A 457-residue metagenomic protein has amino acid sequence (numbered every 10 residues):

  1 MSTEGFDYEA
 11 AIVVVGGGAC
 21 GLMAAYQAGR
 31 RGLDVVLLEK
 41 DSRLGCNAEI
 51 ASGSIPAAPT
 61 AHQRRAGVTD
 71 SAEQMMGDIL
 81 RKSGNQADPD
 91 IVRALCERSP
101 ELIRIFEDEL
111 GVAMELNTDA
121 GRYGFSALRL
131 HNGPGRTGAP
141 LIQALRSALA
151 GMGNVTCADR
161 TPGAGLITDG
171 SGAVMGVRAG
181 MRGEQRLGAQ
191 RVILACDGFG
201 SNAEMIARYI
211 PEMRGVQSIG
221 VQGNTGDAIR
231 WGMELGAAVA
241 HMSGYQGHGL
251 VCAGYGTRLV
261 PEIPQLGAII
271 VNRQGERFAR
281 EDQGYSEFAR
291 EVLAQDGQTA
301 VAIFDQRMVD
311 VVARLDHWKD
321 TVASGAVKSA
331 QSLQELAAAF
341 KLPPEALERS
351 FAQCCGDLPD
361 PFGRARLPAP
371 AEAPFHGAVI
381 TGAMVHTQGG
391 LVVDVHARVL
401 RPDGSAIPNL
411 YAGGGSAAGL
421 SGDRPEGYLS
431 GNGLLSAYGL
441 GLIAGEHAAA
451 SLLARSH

Functional and structural regions predicted by a protein language model:
M1-I12, R30, A450-L453: Extreme N-terminal leader/targeting segments of oxidoreductases
I12-L37: N-terminal Rossmann-like FAD-binding beta1-loop-alpha1 element of flavoenzymes
R30-A51: Glycine-rich FAD pyrophosphate-binding loop
L44, L95-E184, A189, N202-M205 (+2 more regions): Conserved redox-cofactor binding core of oxidoreductases
P56-L95: Glycine-rich active-site loop/strand segments that organize a redox cofactor
G165, A346-R424: A glycine-rich dinucleotide-binding beta-alpha-beta segment and adjacent secondary-structure elements that constitute
G183, L187-V251, L434-I443: Glycine-rich loop(s) and the adjacent beta-strand/alpha-helix scaffold that form part
I229-W231, A237-A346: An anion/pyrophosphate-binding glycine-rich loop and adjacent beta-alpha core in soluble alpha-beta enzymes
